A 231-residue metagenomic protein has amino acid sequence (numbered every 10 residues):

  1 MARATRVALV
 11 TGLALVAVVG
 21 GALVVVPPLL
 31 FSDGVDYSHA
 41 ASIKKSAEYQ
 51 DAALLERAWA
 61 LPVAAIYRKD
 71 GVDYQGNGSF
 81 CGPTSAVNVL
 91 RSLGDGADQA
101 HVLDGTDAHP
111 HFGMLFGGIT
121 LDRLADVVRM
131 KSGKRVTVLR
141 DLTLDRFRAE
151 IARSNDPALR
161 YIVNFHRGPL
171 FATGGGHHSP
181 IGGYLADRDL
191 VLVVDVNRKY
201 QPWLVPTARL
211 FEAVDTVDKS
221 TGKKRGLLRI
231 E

Functional and structural regions predicted by a protein language model:
M1-A8, R129: Short, Lys/Arg-rich N-terminal segment immediately upstream of the first membrane anchor
R6-A14, V19-G117: Active-site-adjacent structural segments surrounding the nucleophilic cysteine of cysteine proteases and isopeptidases
L23, P27-P28, G105-L228: Conserved active-site-adjacent core of cysteine acyl-enzyme catalytic domains
